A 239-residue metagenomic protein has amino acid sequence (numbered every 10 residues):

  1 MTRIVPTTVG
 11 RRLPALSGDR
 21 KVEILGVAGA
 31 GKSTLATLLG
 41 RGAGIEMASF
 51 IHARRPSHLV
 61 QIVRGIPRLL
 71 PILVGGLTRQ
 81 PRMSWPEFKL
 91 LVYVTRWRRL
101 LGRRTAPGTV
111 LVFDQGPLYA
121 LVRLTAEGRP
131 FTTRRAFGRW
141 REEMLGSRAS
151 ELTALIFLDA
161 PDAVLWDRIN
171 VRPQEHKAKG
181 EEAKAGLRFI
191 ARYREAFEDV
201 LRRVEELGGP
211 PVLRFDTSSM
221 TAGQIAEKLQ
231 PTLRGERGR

Functional and structural regions predicted by a protein language model:
R3-A15: Pre-Walker A adenine-sensing motif
I24: Hydrophobic anchor at the beta1->P-loop junction of P-loop NTPases
G29: Walker A (P-loop) phosphate-binding loop of P-loop NTPases
K32: Conserved lysine of the Walker
L35, L39: Hydrophobic positions on the alpha1 helix immediately C-terminal to the Walker A/P-loop
A53-R135: ATP-dependent small-molecule kinase phosphotransfer cores that center on conserved nucleotide phosphate-binding segments
A120-W140, L145-D199: A glycine- and Lys/Arg-enriched "phosphate-lid" helix/loop adjacent to the NTP-binding pocket of small-molecule kinases
N170-R239: NTP-dependent small-molecule kinase module
